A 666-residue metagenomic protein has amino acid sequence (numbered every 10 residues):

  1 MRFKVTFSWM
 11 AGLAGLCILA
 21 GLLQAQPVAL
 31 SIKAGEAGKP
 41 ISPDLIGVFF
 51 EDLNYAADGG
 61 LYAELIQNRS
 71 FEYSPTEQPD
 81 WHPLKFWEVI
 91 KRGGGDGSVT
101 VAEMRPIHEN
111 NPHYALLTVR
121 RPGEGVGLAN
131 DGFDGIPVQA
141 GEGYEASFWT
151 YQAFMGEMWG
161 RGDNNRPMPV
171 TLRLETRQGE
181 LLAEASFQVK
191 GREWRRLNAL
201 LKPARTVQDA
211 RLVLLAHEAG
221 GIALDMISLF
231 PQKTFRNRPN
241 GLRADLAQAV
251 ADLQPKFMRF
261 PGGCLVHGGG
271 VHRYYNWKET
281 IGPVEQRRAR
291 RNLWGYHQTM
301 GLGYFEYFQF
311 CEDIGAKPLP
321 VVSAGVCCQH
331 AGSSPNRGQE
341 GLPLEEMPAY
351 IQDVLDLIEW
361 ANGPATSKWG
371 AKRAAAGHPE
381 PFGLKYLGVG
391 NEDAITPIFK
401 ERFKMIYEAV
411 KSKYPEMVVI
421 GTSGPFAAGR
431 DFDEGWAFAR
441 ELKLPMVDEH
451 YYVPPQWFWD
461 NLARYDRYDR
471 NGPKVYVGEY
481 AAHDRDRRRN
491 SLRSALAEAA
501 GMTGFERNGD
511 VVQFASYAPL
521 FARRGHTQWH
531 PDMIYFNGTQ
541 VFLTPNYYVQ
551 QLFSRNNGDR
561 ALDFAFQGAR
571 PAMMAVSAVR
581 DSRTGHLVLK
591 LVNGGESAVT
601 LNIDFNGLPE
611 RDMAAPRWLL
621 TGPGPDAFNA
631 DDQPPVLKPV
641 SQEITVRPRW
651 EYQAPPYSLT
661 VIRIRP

Functional and structural regions predicted by a protein language model:
M10-G21: Bacterial N-terminal signal peptides
Q26-T299, K317, S334-P348, E380 (+7 more regions): Extracellular and organelle-lumenal recognition/adhesion modules and their flexible linkers in secreted
V48, F71, F148, Q254 (+8 more regions): Conserved, mostly hydrophobic/aromatic
A216-H217, P231, P261-C264, A324-G325 (+3 more regions): Active-site groove signature of glycoside hydrolases
L229-N240, E285-G301, P335-P348, K385-K400 (+3 more regions): The substrate-binding groove and active-site-proximal loops of carbohydrate-active enzymes, especially glycoside
Q329-L342, H378-P381, G424-Q456, A522-W529: Substrate-binding cleft/loops of secretory-pathway carbohydrate-active enzymes
Y407-K411, P415-V418, W436-E441, P445-N556 (+3 more regions): Catalytic-core region of carbohydrate-active enzymes that cleave or remodel glycosidic bonds
M573-R611, R617, T660: Carbohydrate-binding surface patches
